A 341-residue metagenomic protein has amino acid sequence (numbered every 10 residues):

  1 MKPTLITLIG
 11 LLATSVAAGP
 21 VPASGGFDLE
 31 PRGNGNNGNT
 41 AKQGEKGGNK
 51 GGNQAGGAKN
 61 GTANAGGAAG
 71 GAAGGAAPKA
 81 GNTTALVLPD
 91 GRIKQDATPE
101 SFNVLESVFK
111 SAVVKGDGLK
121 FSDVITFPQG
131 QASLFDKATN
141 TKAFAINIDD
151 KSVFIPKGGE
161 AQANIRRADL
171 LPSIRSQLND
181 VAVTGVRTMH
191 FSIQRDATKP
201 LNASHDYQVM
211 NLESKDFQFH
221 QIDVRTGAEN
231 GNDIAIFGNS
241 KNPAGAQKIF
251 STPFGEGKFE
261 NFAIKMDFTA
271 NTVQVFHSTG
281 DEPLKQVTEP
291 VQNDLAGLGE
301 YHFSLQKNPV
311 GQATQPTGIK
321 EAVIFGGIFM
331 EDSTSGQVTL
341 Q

Functional and structural regions predicted by a protein language model:
P3-A18: Cleavable N-terminal signal peptides of Sec/SRP-targeted secreted and luminal proteins
S15-N232, G238-N239, F250, D294-Q341: Low-complexity, Ser/Thr/Pro/Gly-rich disordered linker/stalk regions
R195, M266-F268, T279, K307: Short beta-strand segments enriched in hydrophobic/aromatic residues within well-folded beta-rich domains
F217-H220, A244-I249, E282-E289: Surface-exposed loop/edge segments in extracytoplasmic proteins
G238-N261: Short, aromatic/His-centered strand-loop micro-motif at the edge of beta-sheets
G257-V273: Localized edge beta-strand/strand-to-loop motifs within extracellular or lumenal beta-rich domains
Q274-S278: Short, surface-exposed beta-strand/strand-loop-strand elements in extracellular ectodomains
G280-E300: Short, solvent-exposed beta-strand-to-loop segments that form ligand-recognition rims of beta-rich domains
